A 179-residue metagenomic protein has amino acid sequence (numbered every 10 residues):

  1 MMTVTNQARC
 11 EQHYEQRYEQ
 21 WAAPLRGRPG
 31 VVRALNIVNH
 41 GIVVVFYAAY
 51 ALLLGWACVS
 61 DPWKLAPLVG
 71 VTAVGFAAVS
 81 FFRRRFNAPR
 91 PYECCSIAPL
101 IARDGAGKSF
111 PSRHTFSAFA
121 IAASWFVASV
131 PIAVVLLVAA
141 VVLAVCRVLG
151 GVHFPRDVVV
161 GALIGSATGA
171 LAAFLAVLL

Functional and structural regions predicted by a protein language model:
M1-Y50, W63, V79-G107: N-terminal transmembrane-helix/juxtamembrane module of multi-pass inner/ER membrane proteins
G30, D61-K64, P91-Y92, S129-V134 (+1 more regions): Membrane-helix interface segments
V44, A48-A51, V71-G75, G161 (+1 more regions): Hydrophobic alpha-helical membrane-embedded or membrane-associated segments
Y47-W56, V138, A170: Hydrophobic core of alpha-helical transmembrane segments in multi-pass integral membrane proteins
A49, W63-V71, I132-V135, R156-V160: Alpha-helical transmembrane segments of integral membrane proteins
L52-A78: Interfacial segments of alpha-helical transmembrane regions
L54, V74, A78, F82 (+3 more regions): Alpha-helical membrane-inserting segments
S96-L179: Membrane-embedded catalytic cores of phosphoryl/pyrophosphoryl-handling enzymes
